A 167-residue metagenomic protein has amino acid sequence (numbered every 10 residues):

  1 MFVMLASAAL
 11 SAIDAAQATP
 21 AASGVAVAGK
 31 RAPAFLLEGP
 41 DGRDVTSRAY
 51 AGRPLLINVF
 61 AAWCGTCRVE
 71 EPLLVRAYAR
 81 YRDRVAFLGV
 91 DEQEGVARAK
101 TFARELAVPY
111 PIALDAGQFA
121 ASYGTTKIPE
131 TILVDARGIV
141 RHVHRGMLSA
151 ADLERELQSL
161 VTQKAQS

Functional and structural regions predicted by a protein language model:
M1-A34, E38, E154-L160, S167: N-terminal targeting signals for export/organelle localization
A32-P33, L55, I128-P129: Short loop/turn microsegments at loop-to-beta-strand junctions
P40-D41, Y50, A136: Short, ordered coil/turn segments that flank beta-strands lining enzyme active or ligand-binding pockets
V45-R68, F87: Short active-site neighborhood of thiol/selenol oxidoreductases, capturing the structured segment around
R68-L106, A116-S122: Structural microenvironment flanking redox-active thiols in thiol-disulfide oxidoreductases
T101-V108, L114-K164: Thiol/disulfide oxidoreductase modules built on the thioredoxin-like
